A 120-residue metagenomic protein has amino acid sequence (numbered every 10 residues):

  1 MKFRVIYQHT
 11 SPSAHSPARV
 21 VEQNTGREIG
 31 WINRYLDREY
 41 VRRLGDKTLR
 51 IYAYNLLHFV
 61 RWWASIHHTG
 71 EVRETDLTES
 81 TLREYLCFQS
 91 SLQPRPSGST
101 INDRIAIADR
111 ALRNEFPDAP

Functional and structural regions predicted by a protein language model:
M1-R61, S65: Basic/aromatic DNA-contact patch characteristic of tyrosine site-specific recombinases
N33-K47, L56-P120: N-terminal core-binding DNA-recognition domain of tyrosine recombinases/integrases
